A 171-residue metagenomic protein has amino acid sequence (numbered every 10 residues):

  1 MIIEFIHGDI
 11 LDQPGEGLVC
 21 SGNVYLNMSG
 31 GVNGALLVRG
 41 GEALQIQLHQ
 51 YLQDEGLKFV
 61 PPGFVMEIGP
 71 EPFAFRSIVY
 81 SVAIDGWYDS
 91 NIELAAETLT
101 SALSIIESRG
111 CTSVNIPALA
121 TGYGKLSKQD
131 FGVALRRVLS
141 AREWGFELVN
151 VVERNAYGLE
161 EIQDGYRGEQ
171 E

Functional and structural regions predicted by a protein language model:
M1-E171: Macrodomain-like recognition of ADP-ribose-binding/processing modules
